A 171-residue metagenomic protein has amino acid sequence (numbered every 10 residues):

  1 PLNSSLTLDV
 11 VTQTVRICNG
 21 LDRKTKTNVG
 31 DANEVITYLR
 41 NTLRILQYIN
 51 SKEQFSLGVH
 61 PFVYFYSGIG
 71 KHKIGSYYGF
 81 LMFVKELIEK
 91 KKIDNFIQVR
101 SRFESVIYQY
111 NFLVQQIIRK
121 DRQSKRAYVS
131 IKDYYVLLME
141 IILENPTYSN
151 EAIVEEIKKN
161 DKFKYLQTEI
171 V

Functional and structural regions predicted by a protein language model:
P1-F112: Solvent-exposed functional surfaces
N19, K26, F103-S105, V129 (+2 more regions): Sequence-pattern detector for short linear motifs and compositional/periodic biases rather than a specific fold
D31, N95, R122-S130, T147-A152: Alpha-helix capping and helix-coil boundary motifs
G70-K71, V114-R122: Charged interaction/catalytic cores of defense and host-pathogen modules
Y110, I142-L143: Intrinsically disordered, low-complexity terminal regions
Y110-I117, L166-I170: Short, charged low-complexity intrinsically disordered segments located at boundaries of structured domains
K120-L138, I142: Long, amphipathic alpha-helical surface segments
R126, L143-V171: Intrinsically disordered, low-complexity N-proximal targeting/linker segments that flank membranes
